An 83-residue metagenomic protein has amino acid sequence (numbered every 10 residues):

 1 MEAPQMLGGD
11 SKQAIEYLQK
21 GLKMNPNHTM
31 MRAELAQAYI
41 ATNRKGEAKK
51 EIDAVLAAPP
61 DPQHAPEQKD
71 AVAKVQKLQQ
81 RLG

Functional and structural regions predicted by a protein language model:
M1-K23, K50, P59-V72: Short coil/linker segments at helix-helix boundaries
A41-K45: Extended alpha-helical scaffolding segments
